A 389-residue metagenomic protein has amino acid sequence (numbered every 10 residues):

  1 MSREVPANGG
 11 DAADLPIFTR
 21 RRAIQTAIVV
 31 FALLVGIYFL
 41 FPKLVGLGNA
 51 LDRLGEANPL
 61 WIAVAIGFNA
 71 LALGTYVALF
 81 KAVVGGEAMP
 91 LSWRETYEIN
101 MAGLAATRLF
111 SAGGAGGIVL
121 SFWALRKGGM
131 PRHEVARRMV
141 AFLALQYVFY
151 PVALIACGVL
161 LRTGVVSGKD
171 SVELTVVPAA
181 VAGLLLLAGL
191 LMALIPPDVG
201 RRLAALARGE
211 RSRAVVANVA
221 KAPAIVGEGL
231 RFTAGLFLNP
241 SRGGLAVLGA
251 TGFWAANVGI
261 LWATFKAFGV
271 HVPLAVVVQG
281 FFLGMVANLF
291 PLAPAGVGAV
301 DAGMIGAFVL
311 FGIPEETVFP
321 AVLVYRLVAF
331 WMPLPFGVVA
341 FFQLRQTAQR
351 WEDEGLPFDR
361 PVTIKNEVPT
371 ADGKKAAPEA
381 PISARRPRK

Functional and structural regions predicted by a protein language model:
M1-L47, D52, G103-V216, V297-K389: Transmembrane helix-loop-helix hairpins in multi-pass inner-membrane proteins
I24-I28, I62-I66, W93-E98, T175-A180 (+3 more regions): Hydrophobic alpha-helical transmembrane segments
G36, T75-V83, S121, N257-T264 (+2 more regions): Hydrophobic/aromatic residues in alpha-helical transmembrane segments
G48-E56, L125, I225-L238: A short amphipathic helical element positioned immediately N-terminal to and/or at the very start of a transmembrane
T75-A102, T264-Q279: Membrane-embedded helical hairpins/re-entrant loop segments and their flanking transmembrane helices within multi-pass
A102-A112, F265-A267, F281-D301: Transmembrane alpha-helix interface/packing and boundary motifs in multi-pass membrane proteins, characterized by
R201-F237: Membrane-interface interhelical connector segments
L230-V286, P291: Transmembrane helical segments that form the transport core of multi-pass membrane transport proteins
